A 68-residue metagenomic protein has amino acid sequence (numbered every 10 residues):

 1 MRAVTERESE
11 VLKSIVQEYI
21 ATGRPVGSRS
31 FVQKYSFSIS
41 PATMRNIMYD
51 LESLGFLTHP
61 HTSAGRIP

Functional and structural regions predicted by a protein language model:
M1-K13: Short alpha-helical segments that sit at the start of domains
S14-E18: Short amphipathic alpha-helical elements of helix-turn-helix/winged-helix folds
T22-Q33: Short acidic, hydrophobic short linear motifs in intrinsically disordered regions
R45-Y49: Short, hydrophobic-biased segments on the C-terminal half of alpha helices that form "recognition helices"
G55: Glycine-centered, phosphate/nucleic-acid-interacting loop/turn motifs that mediate DNA/RNA or nucleotide
P60-I67: Short, Lys/Arg-rich nucleic-acid/phosphate-binding segment
